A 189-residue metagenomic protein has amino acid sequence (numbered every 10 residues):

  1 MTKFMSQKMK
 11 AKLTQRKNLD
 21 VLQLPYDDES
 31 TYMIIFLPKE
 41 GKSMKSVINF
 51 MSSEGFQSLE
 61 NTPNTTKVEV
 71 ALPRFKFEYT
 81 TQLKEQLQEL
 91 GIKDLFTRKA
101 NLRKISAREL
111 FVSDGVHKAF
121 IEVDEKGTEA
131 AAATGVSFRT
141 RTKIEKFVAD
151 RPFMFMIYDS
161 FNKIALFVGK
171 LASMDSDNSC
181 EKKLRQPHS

Functional and structural regions predicted by a protein language model:
M1-S189: Hydrophobic-core positions in well-structured secondary-structure elements of globular domains
